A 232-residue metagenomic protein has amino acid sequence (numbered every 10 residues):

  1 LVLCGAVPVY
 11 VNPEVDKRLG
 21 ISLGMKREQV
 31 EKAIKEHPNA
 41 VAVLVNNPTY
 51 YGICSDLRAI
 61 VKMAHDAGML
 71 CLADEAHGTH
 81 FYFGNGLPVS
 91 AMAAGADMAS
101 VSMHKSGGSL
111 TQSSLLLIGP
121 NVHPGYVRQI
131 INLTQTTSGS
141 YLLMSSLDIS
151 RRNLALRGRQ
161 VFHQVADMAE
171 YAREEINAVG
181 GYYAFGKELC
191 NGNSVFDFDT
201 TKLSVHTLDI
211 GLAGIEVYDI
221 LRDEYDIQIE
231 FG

Functional and structural regions predicted by a protein language model:
L1-V2: Conserved PLP-anchoring active-site segment centered on the Schiff-base-forming lysine
A6, D66-M69, A96: A short helix->loop->beta-strand "cap" motif at the edges of active sites that frequently abuts
P8, C71-L72, I229: Hydrophobic beta-strand scaffold residues
L19-H80: Active-site phosphate-binding strand-loop segment of PLP-dependent enzymes
S90-Q129, Q135-S146: Active-site PLP attachment segment
S150-R173: Structural signature of PLP-dependent enzymes
E170-G232: Conserved C-terminal alpha-helix-loop-beta "cap" of PLP-dependent enzymes that closes/shapes the active-site mouth
